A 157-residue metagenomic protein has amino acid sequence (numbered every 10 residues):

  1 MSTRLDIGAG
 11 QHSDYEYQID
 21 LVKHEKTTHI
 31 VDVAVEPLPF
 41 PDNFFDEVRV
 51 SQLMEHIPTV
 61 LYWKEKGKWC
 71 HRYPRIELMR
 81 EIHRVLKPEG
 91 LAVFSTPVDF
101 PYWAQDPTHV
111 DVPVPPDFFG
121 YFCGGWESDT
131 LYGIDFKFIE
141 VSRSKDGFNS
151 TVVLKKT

Functional and structural regions predicted by a protein language model:
S2-G10: Conserved class I S-adenosyl-L-methionine
T3, Y15, L91: Residues at the starts of beta-strands that form the adenosine-phosphate
Q11-D42: Adenosine-cofactor binding site in Rossmann-like domains, unifying the SAM/SAH pocket of S-adenosylmethionine-dependent
R49: A conserved beta-strand element that flanks and buttresses the S-adenosyl-L-methionine
Q52-H56: Short catalytic micro-motifs in class I SAM-dependent methyltransferases
P58-K87, L91-T157: S-adenosyl-L-methionine-dependent methyltransferase catalytic module, highlighting the catalytic core
